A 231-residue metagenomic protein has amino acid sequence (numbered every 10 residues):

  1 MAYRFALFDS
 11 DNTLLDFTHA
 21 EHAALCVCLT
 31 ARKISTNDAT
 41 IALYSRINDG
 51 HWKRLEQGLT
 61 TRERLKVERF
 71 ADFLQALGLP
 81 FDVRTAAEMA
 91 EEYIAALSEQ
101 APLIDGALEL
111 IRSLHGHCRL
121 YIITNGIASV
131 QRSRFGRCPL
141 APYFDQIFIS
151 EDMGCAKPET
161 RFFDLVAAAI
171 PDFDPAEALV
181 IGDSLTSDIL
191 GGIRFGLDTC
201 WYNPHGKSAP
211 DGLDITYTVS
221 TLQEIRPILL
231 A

Functional and structural regions predicted by a protein language model:
M1-A6, H19, R84, L108 (+3 more regions): Asp-based, Mg2+/Mn2+-dependent phosphohydrolase catalytic module
A2-D105: N-terminal helical cap/lid subdomain that shapes the substrate entry/recognition surface in HAD-like hydrolases
V27-R32, L110-H117: A short, Lys/Arg-enriched amphipathic alpha-helix followed by its capping loop at the start of a domain
L29, N48, H115, I170-P171: Residue-level detector of secondary-structure transition/capping positions
I34, L79, G116, Q146 (+1 more regions): Short, well-ordered coil loops that connect the C-terminus of an alpha-helix to the N-terminus of a beta-strand
G58, E99, L120, A176-E177: A generic structural signal for short
L77, G116-C118, F195: Helix C-cap/helix->beta junction micro-motif
